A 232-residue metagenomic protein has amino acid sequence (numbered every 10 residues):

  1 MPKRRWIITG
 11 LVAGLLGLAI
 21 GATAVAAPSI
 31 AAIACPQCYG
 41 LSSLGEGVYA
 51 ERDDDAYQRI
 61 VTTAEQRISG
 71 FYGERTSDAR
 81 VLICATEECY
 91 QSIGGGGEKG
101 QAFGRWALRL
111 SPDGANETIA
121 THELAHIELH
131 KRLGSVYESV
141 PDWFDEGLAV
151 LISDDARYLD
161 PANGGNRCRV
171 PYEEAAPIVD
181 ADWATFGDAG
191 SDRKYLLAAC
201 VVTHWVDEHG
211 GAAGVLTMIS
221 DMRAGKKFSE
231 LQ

Functional and structural regions predicted by a protein language model:
M1-R5: N-terminal Lys/Arg-rich, disordered targeting/topogenic segments
I7-P28: Hydrophobic membrane-insertion alpha-helices, especially the h-region of bacterial N-terminal signal peptides
G21-L41: C-terminal region of N-terminal signal peptides and the immediate post-cleavage residues of exported proteins
C38-D54, R105-W106: Acidic/histidine-rich, surface-exposed loop or edge segments in extracytoplasmic proteins
D53-G104, D113: Auxiliary, metal-adjacent structural segments of Zn-dependent hydrolase domains
G104-T121, G134-V140: Short pre-active-site segment immediately N-terminal to the catalytic Zn-binding motif
I119, S135-Q232: Acidic/His/Gly-enriched intrinsically disordered linker/tail segments that often contain short helix/coil "MoRF-like"
A125-L133, S153: Active-site-flanking alpha-helical
